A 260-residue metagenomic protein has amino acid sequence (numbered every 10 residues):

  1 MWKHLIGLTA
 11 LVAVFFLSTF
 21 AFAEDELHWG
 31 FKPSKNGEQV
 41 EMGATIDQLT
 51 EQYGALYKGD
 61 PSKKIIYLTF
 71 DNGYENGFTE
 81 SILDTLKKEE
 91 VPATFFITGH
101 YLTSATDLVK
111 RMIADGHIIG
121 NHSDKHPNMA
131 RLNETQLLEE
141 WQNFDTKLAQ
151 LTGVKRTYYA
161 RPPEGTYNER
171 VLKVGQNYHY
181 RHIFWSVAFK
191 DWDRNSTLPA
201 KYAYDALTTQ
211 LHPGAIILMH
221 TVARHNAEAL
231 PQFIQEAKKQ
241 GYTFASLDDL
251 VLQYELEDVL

Functional and structural regions predicted by a protein language model:
M1-T69, E75-D84, K88, F233-E236 (+1 more regions): N-terminal pre-catalytic segment of deacetylase/amide-hydrolase enzymes
T45, F78, P127-T152, T166-P213 (+1 more regions): Alpha-helical scaffold elements lining the catalytic groove of polysaccharide deacetylases
Y53, L83, T106-K110, W141-D145 (+1 more regions): Generic structural signal for well-ordered alpha-helices, preferentially at hydrophobic/aromatic core positions
I66-T69, A93-I97, I118-N121, Y158-P162 (+3 more regions): Structural recognition of the beta-strand scaffold that forms the well-ordered cores of secreted hydrolase catalytic
N72-N76, G99-T103, I119, K125-M129 (+6 more regions): Solvent-exposed loop/turn segments at secondary-structure junctions within structured extracellular/periplasmic domains
I82-E90, L102-H122, G175-N177, A206-T209: Acidic (Asp/Glu)-rich catalytic clusters
N195-L198, A227-Q232, L256-L260: Histidine/acidic-residue-rich catalytic or RNA/ligand-binding cores of hydrolases and nuclease-related proteins
L211-D248: Catalytic grooves of carbohydrate-active enzymes
